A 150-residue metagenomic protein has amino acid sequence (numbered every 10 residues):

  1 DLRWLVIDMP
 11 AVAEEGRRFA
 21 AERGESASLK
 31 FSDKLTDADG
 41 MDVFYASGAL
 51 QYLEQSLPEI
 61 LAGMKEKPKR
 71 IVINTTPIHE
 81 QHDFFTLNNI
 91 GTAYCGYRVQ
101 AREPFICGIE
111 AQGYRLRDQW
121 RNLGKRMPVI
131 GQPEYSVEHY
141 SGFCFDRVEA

Functional and structural regions predicted by a protein language model:
D1-T36: Class I SAM-dependent methyltransferase SAM/SAH-binding core
P10-A13, L50-Y52, P77-H79, N122-G124 (+1 more regions): Short, solvent-exposed loop/turn segments at secondary-structure junctions
G40-M41, P68: Local beta-strand N-terminus motif with an aromatic residue
F44-Y45: A conserved beta-strand element that flanks and buttresses the S-adenosyl-L-methionine
Q51-P68, I73: A short, conserved alpha-helix within the catalytic core of class I
K67-N88: Conserved beta-strand signature within the Rossmann-like core of class I S-adenosyl-L-methionine
C95-R121, E138: Short alpha-helix
R121-A150: Core SAM-dependent methyltransferase catalytic element
